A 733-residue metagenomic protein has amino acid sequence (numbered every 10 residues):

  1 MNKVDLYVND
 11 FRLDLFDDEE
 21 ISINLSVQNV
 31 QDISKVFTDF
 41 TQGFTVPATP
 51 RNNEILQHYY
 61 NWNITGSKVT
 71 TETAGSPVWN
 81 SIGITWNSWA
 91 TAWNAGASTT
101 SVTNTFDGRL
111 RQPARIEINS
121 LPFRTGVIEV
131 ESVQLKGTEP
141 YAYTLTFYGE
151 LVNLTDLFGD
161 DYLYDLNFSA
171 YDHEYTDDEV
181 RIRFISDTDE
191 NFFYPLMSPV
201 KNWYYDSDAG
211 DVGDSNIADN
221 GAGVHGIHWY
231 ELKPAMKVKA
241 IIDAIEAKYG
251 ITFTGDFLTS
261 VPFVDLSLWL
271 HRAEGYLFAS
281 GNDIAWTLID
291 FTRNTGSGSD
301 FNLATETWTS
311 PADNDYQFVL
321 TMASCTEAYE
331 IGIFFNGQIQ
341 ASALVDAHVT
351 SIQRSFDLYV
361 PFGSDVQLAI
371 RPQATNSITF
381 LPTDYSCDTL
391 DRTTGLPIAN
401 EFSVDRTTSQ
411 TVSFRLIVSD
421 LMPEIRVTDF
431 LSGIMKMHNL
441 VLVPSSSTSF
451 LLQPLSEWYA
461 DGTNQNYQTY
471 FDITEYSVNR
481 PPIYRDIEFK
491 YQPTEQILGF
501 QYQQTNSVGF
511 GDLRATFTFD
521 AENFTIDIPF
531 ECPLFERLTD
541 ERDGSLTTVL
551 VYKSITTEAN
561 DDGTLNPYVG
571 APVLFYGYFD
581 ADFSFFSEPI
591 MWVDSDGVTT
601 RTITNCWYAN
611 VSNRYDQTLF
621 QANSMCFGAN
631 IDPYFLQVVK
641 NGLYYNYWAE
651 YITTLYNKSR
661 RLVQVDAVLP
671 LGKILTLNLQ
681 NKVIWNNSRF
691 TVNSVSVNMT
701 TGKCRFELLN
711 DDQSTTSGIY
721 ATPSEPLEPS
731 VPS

Functional and structural regions predicted by a protein language model:
M1-W79, W89-D300, Y385-S413, D420-M435 (+7 more regions): Polar, S/T/G-rich
T70-A95, S714-S733: Viral virion structural and adsorption modules
N104-I116, G672-W685: Short coil-to-beta transition motif at edge beta-strands of beta-rich domains
R124-S132, S688-N698: Short beta-strand-centered aromatic/proline hotspots
A279-Q410: Extracellular jelly-roll beta-sandwich "head" domains, especially the C-terminal globular C1q domain
T428, K436-S445: Bacterial peptidoglycan biogenesis and beta-lactam-recognition machinery
S449-P454: Minor-groove-contacting beta-hairpin "wing" of winged helix-turn-helix DNA-binding domains
R660-L669: Short, structured beta-strand/loop micro-motifs enriched in basic residues and often containing a Trp
